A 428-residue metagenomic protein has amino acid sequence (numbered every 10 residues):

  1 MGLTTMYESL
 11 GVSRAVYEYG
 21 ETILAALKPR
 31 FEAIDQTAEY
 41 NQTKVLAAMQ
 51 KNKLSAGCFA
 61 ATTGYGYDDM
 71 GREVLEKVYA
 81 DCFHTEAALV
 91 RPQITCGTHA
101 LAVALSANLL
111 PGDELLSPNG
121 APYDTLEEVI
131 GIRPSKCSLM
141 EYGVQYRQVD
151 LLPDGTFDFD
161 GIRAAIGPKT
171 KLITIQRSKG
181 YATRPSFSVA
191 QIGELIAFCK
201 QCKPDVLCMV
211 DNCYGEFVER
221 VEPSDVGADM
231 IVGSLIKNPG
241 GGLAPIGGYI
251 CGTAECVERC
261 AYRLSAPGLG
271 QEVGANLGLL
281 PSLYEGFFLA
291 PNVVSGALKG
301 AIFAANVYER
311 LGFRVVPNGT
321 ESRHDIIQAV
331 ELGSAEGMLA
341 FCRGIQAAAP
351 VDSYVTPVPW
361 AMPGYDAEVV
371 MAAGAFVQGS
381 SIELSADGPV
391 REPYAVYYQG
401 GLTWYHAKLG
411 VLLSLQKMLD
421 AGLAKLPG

Functional and structural regions predicted by a protein language model:
L3-K28, D35, V45-C58, G66-D69 (+7 more regions): Conserved PLP-enzyme active-site core in the AAT-like
A38-Q42: Acidic, PIN/NYN-like endoribonuclease modules and their adjacent C-terminal/linker elements
C58, T62-T63, L89-P92, I326-E331: Short glycine-rich or small-residue beta-strand-to-loop segments that form or flank ligand, phosphate, metal/Fe-S
V78: Solvent-exposed, charged/polar functional surfaces in cytosolic regulatory/catalytic domains
E86-Q93, V351-S353: Short, well-structured beta-strand/strand-turn elements
E309-P427: Conserved C-terminal alpha-helix-loop-beta "cap" of PLP-dependent enzymes that closes/shapes the active-site mouth
